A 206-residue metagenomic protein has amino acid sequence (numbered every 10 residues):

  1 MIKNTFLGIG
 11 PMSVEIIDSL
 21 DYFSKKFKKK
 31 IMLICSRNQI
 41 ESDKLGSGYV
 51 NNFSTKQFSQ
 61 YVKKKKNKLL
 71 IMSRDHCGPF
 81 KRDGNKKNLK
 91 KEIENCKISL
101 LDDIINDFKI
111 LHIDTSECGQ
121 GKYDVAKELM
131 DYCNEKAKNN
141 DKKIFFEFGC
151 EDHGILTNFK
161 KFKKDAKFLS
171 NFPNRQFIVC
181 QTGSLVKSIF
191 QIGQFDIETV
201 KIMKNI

Functional and structural regions predicted by a protein language model:
M1-E92, I98-L100, D107-K109: Alpha/beta catalytic barrel-like cores
K3-S13, K109, K122-K142, D152-I206: Active-site capping/gating regions of soluble enzymes
S13-E15, R37-Q39, H76-F80, T115-G119 (+2 more regions): Active-site-proximal loop/turn and secondary-structure-junction residues that shape catalytic pockets, frequently
I17-S24, S54-K66, N95-I104, A126-N139 (+1 more regions): Short amphipathic alpha-helices and their capping/turn segments at secondary-structure boundaries
I31-L33, L111-S116, I178: Hydrophobic residues within beta-strands of alpha/beta enzymes
S73, H112, E147-C150, V179: Generic enzyme active-site microenvironment
I93-E94, E117-K127: Membrane-interface helix-loop-helix junctions at boundaries between adjacent transmembrane segments
I104-S116, Q120: A glycine-rich phosphate/pyrophosphate-binding beta-strand-loop-alpha-helix module
